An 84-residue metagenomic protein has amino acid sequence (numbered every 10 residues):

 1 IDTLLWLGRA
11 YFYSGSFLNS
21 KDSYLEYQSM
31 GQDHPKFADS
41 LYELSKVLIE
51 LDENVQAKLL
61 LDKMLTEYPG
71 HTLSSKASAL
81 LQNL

Functional and structural regions predicted by a protein language model:
S29-K36, L65-A77: Short solvent-exposed coil/turn linkers within tandem alpha-helical repeat scaffolds
